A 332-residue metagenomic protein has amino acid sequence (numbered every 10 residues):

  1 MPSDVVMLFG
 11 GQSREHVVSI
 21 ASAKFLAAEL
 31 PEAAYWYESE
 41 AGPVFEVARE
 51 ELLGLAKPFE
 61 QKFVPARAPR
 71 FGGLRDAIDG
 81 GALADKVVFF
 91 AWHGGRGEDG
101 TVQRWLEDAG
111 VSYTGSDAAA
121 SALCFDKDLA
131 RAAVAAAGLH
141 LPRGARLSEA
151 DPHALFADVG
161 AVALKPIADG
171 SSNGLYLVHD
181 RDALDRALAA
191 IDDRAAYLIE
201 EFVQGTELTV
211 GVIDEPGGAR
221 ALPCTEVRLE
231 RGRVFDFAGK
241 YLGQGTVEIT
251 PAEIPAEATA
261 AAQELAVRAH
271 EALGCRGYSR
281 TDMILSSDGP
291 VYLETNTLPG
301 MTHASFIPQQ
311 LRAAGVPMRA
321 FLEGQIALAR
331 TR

Functional and structural regions predicted by a protein language model:
M1-A119, L123-F125, L129, S148-A154: ATP-binding N-terminal substructure of ATP-dependent carboxylate-amine bond-forming enzymes
P2-F9, S13, I78, A82-L83 (+2 more regions): Active-site nucleotide/adenylate-binding loops and adjacent lid/helix of ATP-dependent enzymes
G94, S172, E230, N296-Q310: Glycine-rich phosphate/pyrophosphate-binding beta-alpha loops
S112-Y113, L141, V162, M318: Hydrophobic beta-strand scaffold residues
H179-E264, L285, P290-V291: Phosphate-binding site of ATP-dependent enzymes
E248, A252, A272-Y278, L285-S287 (+1 more regions): Peripheral (often C-terminal) accessory segments that flank ATP-dependent C-N-forming ligase machineries
H270-H303, L311: Conserved metal-phosphate-binding beta-hairpin within the catalytic cores of diverse ATP-dependent phosphoryl-transfer
